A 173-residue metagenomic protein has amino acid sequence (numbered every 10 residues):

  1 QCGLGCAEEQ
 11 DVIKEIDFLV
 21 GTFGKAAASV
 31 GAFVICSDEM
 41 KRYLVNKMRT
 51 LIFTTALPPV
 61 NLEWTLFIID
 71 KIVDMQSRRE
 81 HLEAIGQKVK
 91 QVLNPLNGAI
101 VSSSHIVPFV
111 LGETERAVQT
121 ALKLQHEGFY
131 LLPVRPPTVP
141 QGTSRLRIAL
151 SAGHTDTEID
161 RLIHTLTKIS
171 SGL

Functional and structural regions predicted by a protein language model:
Q1-C2: Catalytic PLP-binding core of fold-type I/II PLP enzymes
E8-Y43: Active-site PLP attachment segment
G31, K47-L57, I72: A short glycine-threonine-serine/GTX helix/turn-capping micro-motif
N46, F67, S77-V92, R161: A non-catalytic, amphipathic alpha-helix used as a structural packing/dimerization or gating element in enzyme scaffolds
A56-M75, H81: Structural motif of enzymes handling amino- and sulfur-group chemistry
H81-Q87, N94-G128, T138-T143, L150-A152: Conserved PLP-binding catalytic core of the aspartate aminotransferase-like
H126, T138-L173: PLP-dependent enzyme catalytic core of the Aspartate aminotransferase-like
